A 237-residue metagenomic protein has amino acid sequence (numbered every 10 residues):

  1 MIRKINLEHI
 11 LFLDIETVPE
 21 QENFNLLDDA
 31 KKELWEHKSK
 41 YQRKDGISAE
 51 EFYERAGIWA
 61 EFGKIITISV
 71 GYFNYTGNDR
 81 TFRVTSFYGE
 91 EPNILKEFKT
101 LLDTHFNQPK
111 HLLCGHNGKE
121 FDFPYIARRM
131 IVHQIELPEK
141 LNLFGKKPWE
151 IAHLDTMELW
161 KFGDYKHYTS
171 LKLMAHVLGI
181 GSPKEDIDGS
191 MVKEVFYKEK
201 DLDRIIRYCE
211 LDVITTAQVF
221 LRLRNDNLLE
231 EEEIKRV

Functional and structural regions predicted by a protein language model:
M1-T100, T104: Conserved RNase H-like, two-metal-ion catalytic cores of nucleic-acid enzymes
R3-H9, G63-G89, F106-R207, L211-T215 (+1 more regions): Metal-dependent phosphoesterase core characteristic of DEDDh/y 3'-5' exonuclease domains
